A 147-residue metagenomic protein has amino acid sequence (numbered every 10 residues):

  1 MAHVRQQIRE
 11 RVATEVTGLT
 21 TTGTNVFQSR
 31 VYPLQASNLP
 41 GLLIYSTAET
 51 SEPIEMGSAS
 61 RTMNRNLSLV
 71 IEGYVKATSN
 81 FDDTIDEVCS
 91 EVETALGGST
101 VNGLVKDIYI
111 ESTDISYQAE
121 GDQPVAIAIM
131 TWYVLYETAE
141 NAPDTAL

Functional and structural regions predicted by a protein language model:
M1-N38, T47-L147: Charged, amphipathic alpha-helical segments and their flanking helix caps
L42: Helicase-core coupling region on the C-terminal RecA-like lobe
